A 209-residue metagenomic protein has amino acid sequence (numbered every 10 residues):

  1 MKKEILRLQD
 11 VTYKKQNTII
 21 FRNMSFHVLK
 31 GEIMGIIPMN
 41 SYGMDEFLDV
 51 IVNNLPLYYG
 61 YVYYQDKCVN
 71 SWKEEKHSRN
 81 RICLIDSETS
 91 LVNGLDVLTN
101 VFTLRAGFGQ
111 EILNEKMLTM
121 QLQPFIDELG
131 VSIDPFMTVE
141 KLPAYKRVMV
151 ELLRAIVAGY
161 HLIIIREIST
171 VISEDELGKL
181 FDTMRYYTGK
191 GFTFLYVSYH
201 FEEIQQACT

Functional and structural regions predicted by a protein language model:
L8-V11, I19-L29, G60: Conserved beta-strand
K15, V28-K30, H77: Conserved hydrophobic segment flanking the Walker A/P-loop of ABC-type ATPase nucleotide-binding domains
I37-N40: The feature captures the beta-strand-to-loop junction immediately N-terminal to the Walker
V52: Helix-to-loop junction immediately C-terminal to a conserved catalytic motif
G60-N70, K76-R79: Conserved ABC transporter NBD signature motif
E88, N93-G107: Q-loop/switch helix immediately C-terminal to the Walker
E151-L152: Hydrophobic anchor residue at the start of the ABC signature
V197-Y199: H-loop/switch region of ABC-family ATPase nucleotide-binding domains
